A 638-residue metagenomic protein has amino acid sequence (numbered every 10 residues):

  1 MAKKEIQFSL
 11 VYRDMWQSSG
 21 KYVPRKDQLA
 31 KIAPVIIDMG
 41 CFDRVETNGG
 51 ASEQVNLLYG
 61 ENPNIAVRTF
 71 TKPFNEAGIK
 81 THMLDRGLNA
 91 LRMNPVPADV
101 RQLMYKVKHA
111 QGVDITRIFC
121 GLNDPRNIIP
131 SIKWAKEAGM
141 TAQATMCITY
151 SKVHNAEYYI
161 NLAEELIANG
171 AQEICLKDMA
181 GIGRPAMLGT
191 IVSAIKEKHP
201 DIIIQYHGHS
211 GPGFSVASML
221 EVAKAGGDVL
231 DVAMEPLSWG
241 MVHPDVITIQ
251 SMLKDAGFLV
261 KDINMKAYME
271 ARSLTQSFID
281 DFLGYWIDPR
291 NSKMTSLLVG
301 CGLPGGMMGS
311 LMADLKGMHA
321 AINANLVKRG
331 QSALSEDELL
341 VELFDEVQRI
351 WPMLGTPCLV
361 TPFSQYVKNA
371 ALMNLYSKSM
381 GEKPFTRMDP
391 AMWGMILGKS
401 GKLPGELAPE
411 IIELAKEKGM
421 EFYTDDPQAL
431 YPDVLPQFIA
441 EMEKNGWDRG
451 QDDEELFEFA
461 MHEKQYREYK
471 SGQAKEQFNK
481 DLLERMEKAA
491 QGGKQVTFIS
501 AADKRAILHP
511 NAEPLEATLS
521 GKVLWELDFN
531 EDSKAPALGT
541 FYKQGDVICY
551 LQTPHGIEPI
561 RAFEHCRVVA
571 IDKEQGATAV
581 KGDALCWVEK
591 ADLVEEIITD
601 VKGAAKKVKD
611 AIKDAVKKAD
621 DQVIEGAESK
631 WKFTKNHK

Functional and structural regions predicted by a protein language model:
M15, I118, I174, G226 (+2 more regions): Conserved, mostly hydrophobic/aromatic
W16, I37-V55, K293-L298, G302-E513 (+3 more regions): Terminal or standalone catalytic/regulatory effector modules within metabolic enzymes and repeat proteins
P34, N48-L162, G181-R184: Active-site beta->alpha loop and helix N-cap motifs at the rims of alpha/beta catalytic domains
I118, D178, A225-P244: Glycine-rich phosphate-binding active-site loops on the catalytic face of alpha/beta enzymes
Y158-A163, P212-D228: Catalytic cores of alpha/beta
S238-I263: C-terminal helical cap(s) of enzyme catalytic domains, especially alpha/beta-barrels
F498-Y550, I557-P559, H565, I624-N636: Acidic, low-complexity mobile loops and tails
A535, F541, A570-K573, T578: Exposed loop and linker-edge segments at protein-protein interfaces
